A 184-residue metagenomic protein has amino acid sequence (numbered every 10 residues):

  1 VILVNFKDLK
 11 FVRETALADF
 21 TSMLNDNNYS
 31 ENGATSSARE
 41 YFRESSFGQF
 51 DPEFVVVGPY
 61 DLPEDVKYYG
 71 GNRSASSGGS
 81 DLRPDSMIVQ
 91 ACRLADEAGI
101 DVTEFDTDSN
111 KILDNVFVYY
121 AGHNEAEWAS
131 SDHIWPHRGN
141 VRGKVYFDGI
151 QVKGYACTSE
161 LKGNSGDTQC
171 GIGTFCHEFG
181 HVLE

Functional and structural regions predicted by a protein language model:
I2-E184: Active-site-proximal segment of zinc-dependent metalloprotease catalytic domains
